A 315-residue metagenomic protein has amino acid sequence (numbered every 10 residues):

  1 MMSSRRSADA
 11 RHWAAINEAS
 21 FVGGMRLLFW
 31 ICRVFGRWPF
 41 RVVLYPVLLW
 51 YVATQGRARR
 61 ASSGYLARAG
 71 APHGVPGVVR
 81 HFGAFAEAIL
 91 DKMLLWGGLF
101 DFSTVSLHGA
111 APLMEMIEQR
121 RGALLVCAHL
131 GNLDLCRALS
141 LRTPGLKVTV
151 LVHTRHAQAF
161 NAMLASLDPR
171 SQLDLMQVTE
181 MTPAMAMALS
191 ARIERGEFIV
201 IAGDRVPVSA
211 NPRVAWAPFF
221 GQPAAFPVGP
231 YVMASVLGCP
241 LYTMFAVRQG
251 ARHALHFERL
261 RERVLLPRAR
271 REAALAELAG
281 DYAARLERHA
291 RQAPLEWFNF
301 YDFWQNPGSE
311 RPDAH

Functional and structural regions predicted by a protein language model:
M2-C127, M163-S166, Q172, Q249: Membrane-anchoring hydrophobic helices of lipid-metabolizing enzymes
G23, A58, V105, M181 (+1 more regions): Soluble or luminal CAZymes and related metallo-dependent hydrolases
Y45, V79, T154, M181 (+2 more regions): Residue-level "edge-of-site" marker
Y51, I117, R142-T143, S166 (+2 more regions): Non-catalytic C-terminal accessory region of glycerolipid acyltransferases and related lyso-lipid remodeling enzymes
H73-G74, E87-A88, Q119-E180, R195 (+1 more regions): Catalytic core of membrane glycerolipid acyltransferases/transacylases, capturing the structured, soluble-facing
L99-V105, D174-E180, F219-G221, R268: Short, flexible loop segments at the rims of nucleotide/cofactor-binding pockets, characterized by
S103-L107, L130, A157, T179-P183 (+2 more regions): A conditional alpha-helix N-cap/helix-loop micro-motif detector
H108, M176, E258: General small-molecule cofactor/ligand-binding pocket signal
